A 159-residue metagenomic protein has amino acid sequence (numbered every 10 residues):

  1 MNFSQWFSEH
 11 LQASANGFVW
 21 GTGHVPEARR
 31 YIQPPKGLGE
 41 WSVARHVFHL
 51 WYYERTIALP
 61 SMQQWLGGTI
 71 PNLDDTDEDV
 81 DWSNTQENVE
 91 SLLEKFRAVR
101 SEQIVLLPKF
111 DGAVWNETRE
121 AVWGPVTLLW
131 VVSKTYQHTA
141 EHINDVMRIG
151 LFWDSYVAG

Functional and structural regions predicted by a protein language model:
M1-R29, W51-Q64, Q137-A140: Alpha-helical bundle segments that constitute or directly flank the non-heme di-iron/ferroxidase center
M1-S4, W82-V89, G124-L128: A short, mixed-charge helix-start or loop-turn motif at secondary-structure junctions
N2, W6-H10, P34-P35, G67-I70 (+3 more regions): Solvent-exposed interaction patches of small proteins and small membrane subunits
F7-S8, V19-G23, P34-G39, T76-D81 (+1 more regions): Short amphipathic alpha-helical segments, especially helix-boundary/capping motifs
L11-S14, D79-N116, V131-S133: Acidic/histidine-rich alpha-helical segments that form the ligand environment of transition-metal centers
A13-S14, P26-Y31, Q64-D74, L107-V114: Short, functional N-terminal and low-complexity linear motifs
W20-G23, E27, S101-W115, N144-L151: Charged/polar positions within long, soluble alpha-helices
Y31-D75, T118-G159: Short, contiguous alpha-helical
